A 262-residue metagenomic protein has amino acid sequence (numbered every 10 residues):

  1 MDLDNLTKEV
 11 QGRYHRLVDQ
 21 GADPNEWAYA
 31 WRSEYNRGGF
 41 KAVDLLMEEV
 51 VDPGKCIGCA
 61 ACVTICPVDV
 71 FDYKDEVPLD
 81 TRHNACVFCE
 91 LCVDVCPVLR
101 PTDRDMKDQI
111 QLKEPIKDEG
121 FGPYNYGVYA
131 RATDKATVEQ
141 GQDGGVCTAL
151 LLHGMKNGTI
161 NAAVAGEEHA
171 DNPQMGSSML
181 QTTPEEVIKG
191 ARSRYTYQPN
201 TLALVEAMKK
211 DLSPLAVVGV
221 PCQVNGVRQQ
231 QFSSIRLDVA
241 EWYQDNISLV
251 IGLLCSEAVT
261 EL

Functional and structural regions predicted by a protein language model:
M1-I65, D69-D72: Ferredoxin-type iron-sulfur electron-transfer modules and their immediate structural context
D2-D4, L17-Y35, P78-L99, A203-E206 (+6 more regions): Solvent-exposed, charged interface segments at domain starts and junctions
T7, D19-P24, D52, K74-D75 (+4 more regions): General structural signal for secondary-structure boundaries
L45-K55, E76-V87, L212-A216: Immediate flanking context of iron-sulfur cluster ligation sites
K55-G58, C62, F88, C92 (+2 more regions): General structural feature for long, well-ordered alpha-helical segments within catalytic domains of soluble enzymes
A61-T81, L91-Q111: Iron-sulfur cluster-binding cysteine motifs and their immediate structural context in ferredoxin-like electron-transfer
P67, D80-H83, V146-H153: Short alpha-helical segments and helix-capping/turn motifs at coil-helix boundaries
D103-L262: Iron-sulfur-associated redox domains of electron-transfer enzymes in respiratory and anaerobic energy metabolism
